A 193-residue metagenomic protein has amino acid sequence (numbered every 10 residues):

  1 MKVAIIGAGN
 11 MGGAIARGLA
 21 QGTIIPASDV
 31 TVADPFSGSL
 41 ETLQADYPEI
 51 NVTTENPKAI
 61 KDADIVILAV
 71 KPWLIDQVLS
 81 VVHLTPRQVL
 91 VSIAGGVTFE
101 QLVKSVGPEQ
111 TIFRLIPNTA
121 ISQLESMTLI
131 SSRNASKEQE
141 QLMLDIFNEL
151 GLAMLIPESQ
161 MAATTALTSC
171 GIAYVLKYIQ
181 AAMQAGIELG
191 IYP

Functional and structural regions predicted by a protein language model:
M1-T54, K58, E125-S126, I187-L189: NAD(P)+-binding Rossmann beta1-loop-alpha1 motif at the extreme N-terminus of oxidoreductases
V3-I5, V66, V91, M143: Hydrophobic packing within well-folded, soluble alpha/beta domains
A8, G12, L40, A63 (+6 more regions): A general structural signal for well-ordered alpha-helical segments in protein cores
S37, N56-K61, I65-I130: Rossmann-like NAD(P)(H) cofactor-binding subdomain of soluble oxidoreductases
Q101-T111, M127-T164, Y174-P193: Internal alpha-helical scaffold of NAD(P)-dependent oxidoreductase catalytic cores
L167: Catalytic, metal-anchored helix/loop core of enzyme active sites in primary metabolism
